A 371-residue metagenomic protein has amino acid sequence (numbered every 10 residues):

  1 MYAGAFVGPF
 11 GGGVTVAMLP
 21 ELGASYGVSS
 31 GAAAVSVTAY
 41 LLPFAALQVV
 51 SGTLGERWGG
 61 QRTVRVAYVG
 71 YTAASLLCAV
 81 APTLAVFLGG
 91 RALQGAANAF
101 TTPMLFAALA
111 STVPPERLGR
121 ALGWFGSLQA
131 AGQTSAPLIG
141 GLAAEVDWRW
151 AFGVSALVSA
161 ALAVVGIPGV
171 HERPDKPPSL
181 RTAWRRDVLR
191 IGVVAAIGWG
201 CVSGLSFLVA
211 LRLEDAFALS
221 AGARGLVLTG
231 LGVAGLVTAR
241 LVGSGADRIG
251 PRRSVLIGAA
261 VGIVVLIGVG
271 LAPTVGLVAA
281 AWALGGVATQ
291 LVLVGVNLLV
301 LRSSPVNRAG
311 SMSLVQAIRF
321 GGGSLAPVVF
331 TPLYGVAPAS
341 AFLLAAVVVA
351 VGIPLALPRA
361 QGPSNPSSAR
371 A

Functional and structural regions predicted by a protein language model:
G27, G59, V80-V86, A218 (+1 more regions): Helix-breaking motifs and short loop linkers at transmembrane-helix boundaries and internal kinks in secondary membrane
A46-P82: Conserved MFS/SLC helix-loop-helix module at the cytosolic interface between two early adjacent transmembrane helices
L47-G59, T238-G250, Y334: Helix-to-loop junctions at the C-terminal end of transmembrane segments in multipass secondary transporters
G70, A74, A85-Q94, G276-L284: Paired small-residue
G90-Q129: Cytoplasmic helix-loop-helix junction between adjacent transmembrane helices in 12-TM secondary transporters
P115-E116, R120-I167: Helix-loop-helix hairpin linking two adjacent transmembrane segments in secondary transporters
A156-D175, P354-A360: C-terminal membrane-cytosol helix-exit motif in multi-pass small-molecule transporters
R252-V296: C-terminal transmembrane helical hairpin of 12-TM major facilitator-type secondary transporters
